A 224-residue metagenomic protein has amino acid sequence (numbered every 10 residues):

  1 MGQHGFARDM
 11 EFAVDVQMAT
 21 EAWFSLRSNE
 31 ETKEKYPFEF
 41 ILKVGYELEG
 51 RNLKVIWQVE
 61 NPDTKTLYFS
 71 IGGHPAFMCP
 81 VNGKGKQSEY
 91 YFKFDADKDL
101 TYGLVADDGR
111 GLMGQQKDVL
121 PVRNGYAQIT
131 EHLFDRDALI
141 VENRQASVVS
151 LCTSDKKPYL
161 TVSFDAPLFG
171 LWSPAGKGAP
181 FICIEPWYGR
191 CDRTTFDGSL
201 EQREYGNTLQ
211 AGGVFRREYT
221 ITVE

Functional and structural regions predicted by a protein language model:
M1-G50: Extended, loop-rich substrate-binding clefts of extracytoplasmic carbohydrate-active enzymes
M1-V16, V122-Q202: Acidic/His-leaning functional-site neighborhoods
S25-E31, W187-G189, T222: Generic short beta-strand segments
K43-G45, E204-L209: Beta-strand-rich interaction surfaces with strong enrichment in secreted/lumenal proteins
Y46, L53-N61: Short, well-ordered beta-strand segments enriched in hydrophobic/aromatic residues
W57, N207-V223: Short Pro-Gly-centered flexible turn/kink motifs
E60-K65, E224: Short solvent-exposed strand-capping/beta-turn motif centered on an Asx-Ser/Thr pair
T66, A76-F164: Active-site/ligand-binding surface loops and adjacent short beta/alpha elements that line catalytic pockets across
